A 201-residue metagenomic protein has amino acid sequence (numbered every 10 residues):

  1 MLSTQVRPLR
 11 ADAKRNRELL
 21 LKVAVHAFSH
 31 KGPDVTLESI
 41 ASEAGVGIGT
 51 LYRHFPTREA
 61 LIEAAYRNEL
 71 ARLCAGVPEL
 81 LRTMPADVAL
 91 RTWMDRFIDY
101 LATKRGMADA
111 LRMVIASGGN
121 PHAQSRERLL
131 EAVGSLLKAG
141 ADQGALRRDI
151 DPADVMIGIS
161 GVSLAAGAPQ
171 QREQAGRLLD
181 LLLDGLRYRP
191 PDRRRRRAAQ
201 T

Functional and structural regions predicted by a protein language model:
M1-E43, A60-E63: Basic, helix-initiating cap at the start of DNA-binding domains
M1-Q5, D99, E127, E131 (+2 more regions): C-terminal peripheral helix-coil segments that are non-catalytic and often amphipathic
A13, Y66, L70, H122-L130: Amphipathic, non-transmembrane alpha-helical scaffold segments
G45-F55: Short hydrophobic/aromatic patch on the recognition helix
L61, M94-F97, I159, L182: Short alpha-helical scaffolding segments that buttress acidic/His motifs in well-ordered protein cores
A64, A75-T103, P121: Hydrophobic alpha-helical connector segments
T92, I98-S135, G161-A168: Short secondary-structure transition hinges
